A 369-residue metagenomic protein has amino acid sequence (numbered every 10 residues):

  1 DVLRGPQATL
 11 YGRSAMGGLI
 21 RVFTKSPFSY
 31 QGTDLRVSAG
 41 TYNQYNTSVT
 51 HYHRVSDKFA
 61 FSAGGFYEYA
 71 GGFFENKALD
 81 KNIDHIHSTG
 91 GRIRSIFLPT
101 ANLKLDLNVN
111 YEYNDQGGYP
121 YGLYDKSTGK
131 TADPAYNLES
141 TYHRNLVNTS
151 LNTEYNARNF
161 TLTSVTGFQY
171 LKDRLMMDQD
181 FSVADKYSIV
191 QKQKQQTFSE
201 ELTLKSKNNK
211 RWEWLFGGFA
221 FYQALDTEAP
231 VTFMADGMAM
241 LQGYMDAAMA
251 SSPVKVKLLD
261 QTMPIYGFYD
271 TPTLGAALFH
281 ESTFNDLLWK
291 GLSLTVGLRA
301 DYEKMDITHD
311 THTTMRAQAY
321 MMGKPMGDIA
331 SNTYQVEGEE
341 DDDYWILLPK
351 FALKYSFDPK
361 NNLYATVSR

Functional and structural regions predicted by a protein language model:
V2, S14-R36, Y45, V49-H51: N-terminal periplasmic accessory domains that precede and gate Gram-negative outer-membrane beta-barrel machines
G12, G40-N43, I83-H87, N137-N145 (+4 more regions): Short sequence motifs at beta-strands and strand-loop junctions characteristic of Gram-negative outer-membrane
F28, T41-N43, Y69-E75, Y113-Y119 (+4 more regions): Gram-negative outer-membrane beta-barrel proteins
G32, A39-A70, A78-Q116, R144-L151 (+6 more regions): Transmembrane beta-barrel wall of Gram-negative outer-membrane proteins
E75-K81, Y119-A135, D180-S188, P230-Y266 (+1 more regions): Solvent-exposed loop segments that connect transmembrane elements
I96-T100, N110, L204-K207, F219 (+1 more regions): Structural signature of Gram-negative outer-membrane beta-barrels, strongest in the C-terminal barrel of TonB-dependent
K104-L146, D173, D185, I189-Q193 (+1 more regions): Flexible loop and strand-edge segments within Gram-negative outer membrane beta-barrel domains
R158-F279, F284-D286, I307-H309: Replace "related TpsB outer-membrane translocases also match" with "some related outer-membrane beta-barrels such as
